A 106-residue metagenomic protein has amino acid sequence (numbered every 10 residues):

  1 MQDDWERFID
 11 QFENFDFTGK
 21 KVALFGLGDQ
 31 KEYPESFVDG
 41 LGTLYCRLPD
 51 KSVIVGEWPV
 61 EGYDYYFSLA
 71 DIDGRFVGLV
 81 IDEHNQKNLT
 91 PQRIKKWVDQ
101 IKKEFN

Functional and structural regions predicted by a protein language model:
M1-N106: FMN-binding flavodoxin-like domain, especially the glycine-rich phosphate-binding loop
